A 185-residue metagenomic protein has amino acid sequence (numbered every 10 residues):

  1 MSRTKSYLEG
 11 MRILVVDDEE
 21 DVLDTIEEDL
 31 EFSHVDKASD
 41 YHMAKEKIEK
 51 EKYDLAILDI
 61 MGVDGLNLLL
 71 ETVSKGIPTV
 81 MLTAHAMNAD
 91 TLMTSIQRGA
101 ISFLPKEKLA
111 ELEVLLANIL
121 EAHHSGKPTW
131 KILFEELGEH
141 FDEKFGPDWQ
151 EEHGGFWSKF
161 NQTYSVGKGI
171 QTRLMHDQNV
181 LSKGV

Functional and structural regions predicted by a protein language model:
S6, E19-K37: Two-component/phosphorelay signaling modules centered on CheY-like receiver
S6-E9, S74: Short, flexible coil/linker segments at domain boundaries that flank nucleotide/cofactor-interacting
E20, K37-L55, V63: Acidic, metal-coordinating helix/loop segments flanking the phosphotransfer/catalytic sites of two-component signaling
T25-L30, K47, E71, T94: Alpha-helical interaction/dimerization surfaces of two-component signaling modules
M61, L69-T72, G76-A89, A100: A short, hydrophobic beta-strand element within the central beta-sheet of small alpha/beta folds
N67, A86-N118: Alpha4 helix (beta4-alpha4-beta5 surface) of REC/receiver domains from two-component response regulators
E121-V185: C-terminal output/effector regions of signal-responsive regulators
